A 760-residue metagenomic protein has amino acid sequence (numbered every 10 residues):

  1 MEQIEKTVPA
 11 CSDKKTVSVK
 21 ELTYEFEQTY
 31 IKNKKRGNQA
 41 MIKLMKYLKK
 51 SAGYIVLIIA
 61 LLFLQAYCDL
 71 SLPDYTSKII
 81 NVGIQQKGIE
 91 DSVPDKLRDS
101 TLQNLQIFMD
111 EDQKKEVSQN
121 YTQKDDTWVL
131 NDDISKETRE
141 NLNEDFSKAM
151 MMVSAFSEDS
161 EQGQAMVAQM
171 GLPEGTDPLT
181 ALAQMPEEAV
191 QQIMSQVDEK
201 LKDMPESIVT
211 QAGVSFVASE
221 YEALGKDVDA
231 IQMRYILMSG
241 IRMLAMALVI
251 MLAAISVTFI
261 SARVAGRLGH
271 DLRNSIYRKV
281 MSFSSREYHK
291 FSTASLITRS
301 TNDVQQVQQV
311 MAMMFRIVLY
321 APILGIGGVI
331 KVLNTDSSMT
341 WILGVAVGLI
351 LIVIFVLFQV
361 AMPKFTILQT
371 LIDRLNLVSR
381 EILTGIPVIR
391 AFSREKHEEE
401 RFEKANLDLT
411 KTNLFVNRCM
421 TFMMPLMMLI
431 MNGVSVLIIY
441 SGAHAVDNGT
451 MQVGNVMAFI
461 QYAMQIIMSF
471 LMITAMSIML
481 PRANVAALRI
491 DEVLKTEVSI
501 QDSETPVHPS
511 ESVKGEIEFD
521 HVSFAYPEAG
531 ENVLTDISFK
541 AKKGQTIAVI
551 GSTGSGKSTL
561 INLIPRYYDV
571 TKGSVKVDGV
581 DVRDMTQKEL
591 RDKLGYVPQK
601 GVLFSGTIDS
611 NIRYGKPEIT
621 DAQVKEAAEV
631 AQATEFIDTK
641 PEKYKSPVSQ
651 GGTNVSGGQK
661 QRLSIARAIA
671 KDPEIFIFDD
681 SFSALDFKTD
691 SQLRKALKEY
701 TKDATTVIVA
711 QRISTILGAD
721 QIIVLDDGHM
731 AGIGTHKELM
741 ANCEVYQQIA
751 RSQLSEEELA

Functional and structural regions predicted by a protein language model:
M1-L72, T76-M243, V249, A253 (+12 more regions): Membrane-integrated ABC transporters
E2-E5, A10-C11, K15-S18, Y24-K32 (+9 more regions): ABC-type nucleotide-binding domain
Y24, I84-D91, R98-L105, D110 (+12 more regions): Short intracellular "coupling" helices and adjacent cytoplasmic loop segments at the cytosolic face of multi-pass
V56-Y67, L244, L248-L252, S256 (+9 more regions): Generic alpha-helical transmembrane segments of integral inner-membrane proteins, especially permease/transport modules
G175, P186, I193, S285-R286 (+10 more regions): An intracellular "coupling" helix at the cytosolic face of ABC transporter transmembrane type-1 domains
V257, S282, H289-V318, T340 (+11 more regions): Extended hydrophobic secondary-structure segments
G327, K331-G348, I352-I354, Q359 (+2 more regions): Helix-loop-helix
